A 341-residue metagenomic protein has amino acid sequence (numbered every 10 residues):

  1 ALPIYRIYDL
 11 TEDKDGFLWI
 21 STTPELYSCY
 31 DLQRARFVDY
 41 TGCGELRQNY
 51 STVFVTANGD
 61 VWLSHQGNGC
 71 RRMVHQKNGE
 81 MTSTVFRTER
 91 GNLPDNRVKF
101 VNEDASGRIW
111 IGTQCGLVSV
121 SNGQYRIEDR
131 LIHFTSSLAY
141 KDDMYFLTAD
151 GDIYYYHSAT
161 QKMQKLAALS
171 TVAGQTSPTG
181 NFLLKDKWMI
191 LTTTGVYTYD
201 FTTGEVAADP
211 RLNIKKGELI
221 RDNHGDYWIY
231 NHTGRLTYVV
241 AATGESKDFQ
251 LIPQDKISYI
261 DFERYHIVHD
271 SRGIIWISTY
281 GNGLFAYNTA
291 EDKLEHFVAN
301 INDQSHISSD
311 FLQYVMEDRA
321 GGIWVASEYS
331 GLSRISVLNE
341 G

Functional and structural regions predicted by a protein language model:
A1-G341: Carboxylate-rich, polar loop motifs that coordinate divalent cations or form catalytic acidic clusters
